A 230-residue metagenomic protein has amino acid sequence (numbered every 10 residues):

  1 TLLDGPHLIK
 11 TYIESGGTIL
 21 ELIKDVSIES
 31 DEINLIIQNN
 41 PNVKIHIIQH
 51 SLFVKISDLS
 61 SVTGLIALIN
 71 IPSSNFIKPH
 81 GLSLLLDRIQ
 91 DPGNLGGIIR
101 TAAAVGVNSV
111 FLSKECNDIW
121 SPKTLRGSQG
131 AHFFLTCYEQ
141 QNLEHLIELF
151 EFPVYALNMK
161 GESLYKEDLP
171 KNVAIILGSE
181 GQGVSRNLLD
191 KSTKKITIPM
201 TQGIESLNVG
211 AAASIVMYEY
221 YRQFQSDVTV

Functional and structural regions predicted by a protein language model:
T1-D58, T229-V230: N-terminal positively charged helical leader segments and presequences
G5, D91-N94, I98, L207-A212: Amphipathic alpha-helical repeat scaffolds
E14, L68, F76-E162: RNA substrate-binding interface of SAM-dependent RNA methyltransferases
S27-I28, H50-L52, E115-N117, E180-Q182 (+1 more regions): Short, acidic/turn-prone active-site loops that include or flank metal/cofactor- and phosphate-binding residues
Q38-N40, L65, G127-A131, N172-I175: Short, hinge-like loop/turn segments at secondary-structure boundaries
A103-V105, C116-I119, T124-F133, R186-V230: Structured adenosyl-cofactor binding patch, chiefly the S-adenosyl-L-methionine
Y155-I204: Active-site/ligand-binding-proximal alpha/beta "capping" segment
